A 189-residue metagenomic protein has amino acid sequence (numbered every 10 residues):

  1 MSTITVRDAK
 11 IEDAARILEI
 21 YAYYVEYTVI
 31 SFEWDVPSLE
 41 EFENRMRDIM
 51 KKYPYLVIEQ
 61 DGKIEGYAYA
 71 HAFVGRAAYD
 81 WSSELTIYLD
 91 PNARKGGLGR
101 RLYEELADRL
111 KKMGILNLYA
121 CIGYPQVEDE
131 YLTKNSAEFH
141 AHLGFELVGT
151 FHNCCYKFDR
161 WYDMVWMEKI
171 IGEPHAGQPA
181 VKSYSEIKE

Functional and structural regions predicted by a protein language model:
I4, K63-Y67, Y162: Glycine-rich phosphate/pyrophosphate-binding loop shared by adenosine-nucleotide-utilizing enzymes
T5-I17: A short beta-loop-alpha structural element at the N-terminal edge of CoA-dependent acyl/N-acetyltransferase catalytic
L18-R45: Conserved GNAT-fold acetyl-CoA-binding loop/helix
V36-S82, T86-N92, E104, R109 (+2 more regions): Acetyl-CoA-dependent GNAT
Y69, C121-G123, A137, A141-R160 (+2 more regions): Conserved catalytic-core motifs of GNAT/GCN5-like acyltransferases
K95-K111, K134-E138: Conserved acetyl-CoA-binding loop-helix of GNAT-fold acetyltransferases
L110-L132: Conserved GNAT acetyl-CoA-binding A-motif
V181-E189: Short, cationic low-complexity segments
